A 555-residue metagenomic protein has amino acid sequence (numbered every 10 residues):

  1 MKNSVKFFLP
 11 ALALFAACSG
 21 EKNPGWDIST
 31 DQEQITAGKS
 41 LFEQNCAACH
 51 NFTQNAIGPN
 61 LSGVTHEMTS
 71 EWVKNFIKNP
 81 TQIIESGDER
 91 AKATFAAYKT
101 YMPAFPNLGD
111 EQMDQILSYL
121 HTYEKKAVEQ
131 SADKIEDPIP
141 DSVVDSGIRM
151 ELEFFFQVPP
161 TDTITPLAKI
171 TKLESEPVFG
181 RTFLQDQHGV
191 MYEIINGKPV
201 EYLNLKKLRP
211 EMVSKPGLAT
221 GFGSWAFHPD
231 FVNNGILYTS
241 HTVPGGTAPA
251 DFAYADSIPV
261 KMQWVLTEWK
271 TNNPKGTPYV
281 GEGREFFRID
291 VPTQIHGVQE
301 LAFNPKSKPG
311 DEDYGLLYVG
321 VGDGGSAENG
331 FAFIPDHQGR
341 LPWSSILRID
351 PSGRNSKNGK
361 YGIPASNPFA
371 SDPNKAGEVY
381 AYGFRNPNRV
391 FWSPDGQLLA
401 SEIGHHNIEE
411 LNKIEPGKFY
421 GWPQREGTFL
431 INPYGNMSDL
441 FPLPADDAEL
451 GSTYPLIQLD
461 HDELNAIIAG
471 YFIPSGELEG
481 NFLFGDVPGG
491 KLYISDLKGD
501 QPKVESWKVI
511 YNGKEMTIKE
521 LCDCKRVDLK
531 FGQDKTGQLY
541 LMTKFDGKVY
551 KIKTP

Functional and structural regions predicted by a protein language model:
K2-P10: Sec-dependent signal peptide recognition, specifically the positively charged N-region followed immediately by
F15-A17: C-terminal motif of bacterial Sec signal peptides marking the signal peptidase cleavage site
G20-L41, I57, A376: Electrostatic cytochrome c docking/interface patches
E33-K39, N51-Q82, K99, A104-F105 (+1 more regions): Gly/Gly-Pro-rich "capping" loops immediately C-terminal to redox-active cysteine motifs in periplasmic/lumenal
Q34, F42-N45, T53, I57 (+6 more regions): Short pre-active-site segment immediately N-terminal to redox-active cysteine/selenocysteine motifs in thiol-based
A48: Short, cysteine/histidine-rich loop/knuckle motifs that typically chelate Zn2+
L108-V321, G325-S326, R389, Q397-A400 (+2 more regions): Acidic, Gly/Ser/Thr-rich repeat motifs that build Ca2+-stabilized beta-propeller blades
E129-D145, E211-M212, F222, V243-G245 (+3 more regions): Beta-propeller domain segments
